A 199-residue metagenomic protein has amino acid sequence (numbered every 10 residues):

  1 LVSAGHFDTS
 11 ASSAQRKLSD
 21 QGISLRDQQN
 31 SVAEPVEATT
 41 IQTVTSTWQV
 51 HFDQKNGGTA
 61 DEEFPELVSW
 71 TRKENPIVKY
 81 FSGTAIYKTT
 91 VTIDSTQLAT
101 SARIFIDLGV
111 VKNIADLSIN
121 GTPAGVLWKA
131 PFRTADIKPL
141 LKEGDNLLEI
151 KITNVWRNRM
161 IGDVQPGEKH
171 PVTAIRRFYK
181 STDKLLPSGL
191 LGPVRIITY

Functional and structural regions predicted by a protein language model:
L1-S3: Short Pro-Gly-centered flexible turn/kink motifs
H6-T9, D27-G83, L141-Y199: An acidic-aromatic loop/edge-strand motif
A11-S19, R26: Short Gly/Ser/Thr- and charged-rich N-terminal loops/segments that act as flexible capping/hinge elements
Q21, V110-I114, A124, W156 (+1 more regions): Extracytoplasmic
N75-I86, A124-A130: Extracellular beta-rich ligand/substrate-recognition surface
F81-S95, F132-A135: Short beta-strands within extracellular/lumenal beta-sheet-rich domains
V91-I93, Q97-N120, L127, L148-I152: Aromatic-lined ligand-binding clefts that engage carbohydrates, nucleic acids, or primary amines
W128-L141: A short, polar/charged loop-to-alpha-helix boundary motif
